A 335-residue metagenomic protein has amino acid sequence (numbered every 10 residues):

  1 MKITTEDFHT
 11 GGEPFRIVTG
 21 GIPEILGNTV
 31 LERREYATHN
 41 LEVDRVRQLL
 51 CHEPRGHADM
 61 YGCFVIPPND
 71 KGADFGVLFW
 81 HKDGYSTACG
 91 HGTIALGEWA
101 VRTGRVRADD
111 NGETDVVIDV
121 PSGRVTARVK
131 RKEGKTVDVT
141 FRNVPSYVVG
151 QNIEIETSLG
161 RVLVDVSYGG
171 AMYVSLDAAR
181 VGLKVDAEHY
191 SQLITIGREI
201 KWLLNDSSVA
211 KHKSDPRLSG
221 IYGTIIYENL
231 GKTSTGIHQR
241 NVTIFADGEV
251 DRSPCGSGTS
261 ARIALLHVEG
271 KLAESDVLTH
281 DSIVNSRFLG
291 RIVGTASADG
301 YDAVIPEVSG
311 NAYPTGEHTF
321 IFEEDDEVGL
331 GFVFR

Functional and structural regions predicted by a protein language model:
M1-D165, A178-R335: A glycine-rich beta-to-alpha transition motif near the start of alpha/beta enzyme domains, typified by
G170: Glycine-rich ThDP/TPP pyrophosphate-binding loop and its adjacent helix/strand module within ThDP-dependent enzymes
